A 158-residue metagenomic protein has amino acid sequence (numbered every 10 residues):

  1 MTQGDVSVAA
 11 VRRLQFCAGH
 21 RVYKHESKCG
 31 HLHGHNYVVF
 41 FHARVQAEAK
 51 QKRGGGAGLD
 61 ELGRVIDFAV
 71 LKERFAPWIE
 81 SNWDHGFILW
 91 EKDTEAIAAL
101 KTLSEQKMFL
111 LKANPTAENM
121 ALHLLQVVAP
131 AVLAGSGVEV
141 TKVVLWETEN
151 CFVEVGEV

Functional and structural regions predicted by a protein language model:
M1-V158: Charge-rich, low-complexity N-terminal segments
